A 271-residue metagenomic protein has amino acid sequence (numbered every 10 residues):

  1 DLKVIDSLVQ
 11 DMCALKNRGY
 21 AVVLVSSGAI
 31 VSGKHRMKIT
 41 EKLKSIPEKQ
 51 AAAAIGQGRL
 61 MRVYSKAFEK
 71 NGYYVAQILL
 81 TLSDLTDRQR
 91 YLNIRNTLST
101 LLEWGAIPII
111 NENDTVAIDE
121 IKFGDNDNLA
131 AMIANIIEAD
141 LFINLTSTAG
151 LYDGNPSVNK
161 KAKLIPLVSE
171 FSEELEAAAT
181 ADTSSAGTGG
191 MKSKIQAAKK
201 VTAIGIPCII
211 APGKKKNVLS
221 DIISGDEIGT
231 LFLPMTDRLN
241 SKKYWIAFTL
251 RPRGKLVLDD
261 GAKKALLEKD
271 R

Functional and structural regions predicted by a protein language model:
D1-Y74, I78-R271: C-terminal catalytic "cap/lid" subdomain
